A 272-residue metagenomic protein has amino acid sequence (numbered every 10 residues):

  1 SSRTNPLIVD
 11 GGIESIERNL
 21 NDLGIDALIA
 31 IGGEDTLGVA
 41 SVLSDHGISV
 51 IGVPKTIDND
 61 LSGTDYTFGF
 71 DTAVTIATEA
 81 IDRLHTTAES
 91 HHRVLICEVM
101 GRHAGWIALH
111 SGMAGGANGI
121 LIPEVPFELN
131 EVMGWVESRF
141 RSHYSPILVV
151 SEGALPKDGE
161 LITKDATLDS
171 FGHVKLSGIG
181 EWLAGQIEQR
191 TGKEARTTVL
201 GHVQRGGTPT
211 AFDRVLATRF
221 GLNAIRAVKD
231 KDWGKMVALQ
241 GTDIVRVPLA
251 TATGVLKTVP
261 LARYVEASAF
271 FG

Functional and structural regions predicted by a protein language model:
S1-A30, D35, F68-A80, G272: Glycine-rich oxoanion-binding loops at beta->alpha junctions
R3-N5, G33-T36, I48, V53-D60 (+4 more regions): Short, ordered loop/turn segments at secondary-structure junctions
A27-G32, A40-V42, F70-H91, L95-E194: Accessory alpha-helical/coil subdomains and C-terminal extensions that flank or cap enzyme catalytic cores
H46-R83: Glycine/threonine-rich beta-strand-loop-alpha-helix active-site module that forms ligand/phosphate-binding
E160-T163, G207-V215, V247-G254: Short glycine/threonine-rich loop-to-helix capping motif typified by GTGT followed within a few residues by an Asp-Pro
D165-S177, V203-G221, I225-K229, A267-A269: Catalytic, metal-anchored helix/loop core of enzyme active sites in primary metabolism
W182, K235-G272: Phosphate-binding loop/pocket of nucleotide- and phosphate-handling active sites
